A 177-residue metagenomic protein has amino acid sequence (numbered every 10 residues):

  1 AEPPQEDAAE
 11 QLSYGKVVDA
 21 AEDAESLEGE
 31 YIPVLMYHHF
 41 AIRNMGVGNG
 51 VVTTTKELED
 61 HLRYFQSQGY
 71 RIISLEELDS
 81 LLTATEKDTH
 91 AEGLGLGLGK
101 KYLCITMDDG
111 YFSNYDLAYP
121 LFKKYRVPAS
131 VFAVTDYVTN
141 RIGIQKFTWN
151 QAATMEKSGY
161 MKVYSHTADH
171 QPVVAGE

Functional and structural regions predicted by a protein language model:
E2-Y102: N-terminal pre-catalytic segment of deacetylase/amide-hydrolase enzymes
E30, L35-I42, V47-G48, V52 (+4 more regions): Metal-dependent polysaccharide deacetylase catalytic core of the NodB/CE4 family, i.e., the active-site-bearing domain
